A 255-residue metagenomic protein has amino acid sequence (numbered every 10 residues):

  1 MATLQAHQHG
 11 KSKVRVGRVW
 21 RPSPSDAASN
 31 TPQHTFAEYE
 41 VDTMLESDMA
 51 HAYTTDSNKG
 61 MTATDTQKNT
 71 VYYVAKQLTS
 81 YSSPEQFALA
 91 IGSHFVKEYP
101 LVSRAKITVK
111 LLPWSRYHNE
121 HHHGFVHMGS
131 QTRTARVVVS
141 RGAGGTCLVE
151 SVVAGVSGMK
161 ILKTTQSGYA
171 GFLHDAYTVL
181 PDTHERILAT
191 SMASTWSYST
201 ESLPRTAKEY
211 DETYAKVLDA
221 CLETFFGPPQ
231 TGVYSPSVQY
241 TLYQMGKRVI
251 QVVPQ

Functional and structural regions predicted by a protein language model:
M1-D219, E223-Q255: N-terminal intrinsically disordered, cationic/polar leader segments that include organellar targeting peptides
